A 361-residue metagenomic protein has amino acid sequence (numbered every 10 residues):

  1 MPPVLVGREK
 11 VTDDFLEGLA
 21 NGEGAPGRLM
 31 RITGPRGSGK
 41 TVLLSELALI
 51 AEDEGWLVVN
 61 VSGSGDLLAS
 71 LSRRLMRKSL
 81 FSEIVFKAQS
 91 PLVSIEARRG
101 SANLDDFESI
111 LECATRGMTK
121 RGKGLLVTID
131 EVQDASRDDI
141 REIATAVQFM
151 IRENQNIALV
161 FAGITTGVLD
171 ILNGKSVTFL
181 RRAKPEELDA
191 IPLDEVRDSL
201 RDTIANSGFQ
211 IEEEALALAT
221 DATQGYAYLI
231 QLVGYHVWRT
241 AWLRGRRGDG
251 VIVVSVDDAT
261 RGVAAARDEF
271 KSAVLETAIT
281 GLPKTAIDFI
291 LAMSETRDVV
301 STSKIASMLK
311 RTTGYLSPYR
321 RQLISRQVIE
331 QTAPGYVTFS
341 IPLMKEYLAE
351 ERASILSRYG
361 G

Functional and structural regions predicted by a protein language model:
M1-R28, R74-R77, G124, R152 (+2 more regions): A short, basic N-terminal segment
P26-E46: Walker A/P-loop nucleotide-binding motif
E52-V58, G65-A97: Conserved NTP-binding/hydrolysis module of P-loop NTPases
G100-T166, N173-S176: Conserved Walker B catalytic segment
A114, V168-D221, V233, W242-R244: Helix-loop-helix "sensor" segment of P-loop NTPases
Q231-T313: Winged-helix-like regulatory helical subdomains adjacent to P-loop NTPase cores
L309-R326: Short amphipathic alpha-helical interaction segments
I324-P334: A short, conserved structural fragment
